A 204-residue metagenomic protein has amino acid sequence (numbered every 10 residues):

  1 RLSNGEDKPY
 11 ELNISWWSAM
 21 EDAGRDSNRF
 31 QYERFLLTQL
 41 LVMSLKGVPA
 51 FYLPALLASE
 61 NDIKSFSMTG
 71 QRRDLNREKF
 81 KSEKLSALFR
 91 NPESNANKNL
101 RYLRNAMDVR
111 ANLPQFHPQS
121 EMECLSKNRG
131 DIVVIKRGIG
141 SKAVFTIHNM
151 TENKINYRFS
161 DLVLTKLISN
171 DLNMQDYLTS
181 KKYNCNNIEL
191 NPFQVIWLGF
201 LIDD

Functional and structural regions predicted by a protein language model:
R1-A143, E152-K154: Loop/helix patches that line or flank the sugar-binding groove of alpha-linked glycan CAZymes
V133, K154-R158, N184-E189: Ser/Thr- (and often Asn-) enriched beta-sheet segments in non-cytosolic proteins
T146: Sensory beta-strand/linker motifs that couple input domains to effectors
M150-K166: Surface-exposed beta-strand/loop patches in extracellular or lumenal glycoproteins
D161-T179: Solvent-exposed beta-hairpin/edge-strand motifs
N184-D204: C-terminal beta-strand-rich structural cap/linker in extracellular carbohydrate-active enzymes
